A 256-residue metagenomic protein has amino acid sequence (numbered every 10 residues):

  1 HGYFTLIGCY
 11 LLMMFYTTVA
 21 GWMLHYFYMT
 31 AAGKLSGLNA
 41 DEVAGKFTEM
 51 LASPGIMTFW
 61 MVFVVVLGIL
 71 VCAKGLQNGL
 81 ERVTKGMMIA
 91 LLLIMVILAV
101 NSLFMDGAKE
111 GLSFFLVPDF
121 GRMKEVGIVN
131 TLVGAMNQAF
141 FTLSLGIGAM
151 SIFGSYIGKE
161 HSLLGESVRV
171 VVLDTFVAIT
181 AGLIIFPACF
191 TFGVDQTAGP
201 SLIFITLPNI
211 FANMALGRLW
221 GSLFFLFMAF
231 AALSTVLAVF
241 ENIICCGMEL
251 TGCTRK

Functional and structural regions predicted by a protein language model:
H1-F4, T17-Q77, D106-V133, P200-F204: Inter-helical loop and helix-membrane interface segments of multi-pass membrane transporters/permeases
H1-L38, F140, I152, R169-F190: Membrane-interface helix-loop-helix modules in multi-pass membrane proteins
H1-M13, T30-L38, A44-M57, K85 (+3 more regions): Transmembrane-helix boundary/entry motifs in multi-pass membrane transporters
H1-Y16, T48-M50, F63-G86, I152-E160 (+2 more regions): Membrane-water interface regions at transmembrane-helix termini and the short interhelical loops of multi-pass membrane
L6-A31, W60-K74, I89-S102, I184-F186 (+1 more regions): Hydrophobic core segments of alpha-helical transmembrane domains in multi-pass membrane transport and ion-translocation
H25, P208, E241-I244: Predominant activation on well-ordered alpha-helical scaffold segments within soluble catalytic domains
E81, K85-L233, L237, T251: Membrane-embedded translocation segments of transport machinery
